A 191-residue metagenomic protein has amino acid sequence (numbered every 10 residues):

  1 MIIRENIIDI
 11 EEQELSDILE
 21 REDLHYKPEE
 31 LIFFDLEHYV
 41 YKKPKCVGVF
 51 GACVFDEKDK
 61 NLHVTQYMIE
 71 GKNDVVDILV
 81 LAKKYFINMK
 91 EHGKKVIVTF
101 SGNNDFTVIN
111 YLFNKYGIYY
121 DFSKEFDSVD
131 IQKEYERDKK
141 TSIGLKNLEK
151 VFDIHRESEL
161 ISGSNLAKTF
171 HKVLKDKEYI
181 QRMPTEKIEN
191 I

Functional and structural regions predicted by a protein language model:
M1-E29: N-terminal accessory regions of nucleic-acid-interacting proteins
D23-H25, Y41-K43, K84-H92: Short, charge-rich binding segments
E29-Y39: Two-metal-ion RNase H-like nuclease active-site motif
I32-F34, F55-K58, L79, I87: Selected N-terminal structured segments and early membrane-anchoring regions
D35-E37, D105, D130, K187 (+1 more regions): Acidic active-site catalytic centers that drive phospho-/nucleotidyl reactions and related ester hydrolyses
H38, K42-D56, H63-Y67: RNase H-like nuclease fold core
N61-N147: Conserved DEDDh/DEDDy metal-dependent 3′-5′ exonuclease domain
L148-I191: Acidic, Mg2+-coordinating catalytic module of metal-dependent nucleases/exonucleases that use a two-metal-ion mechanism
